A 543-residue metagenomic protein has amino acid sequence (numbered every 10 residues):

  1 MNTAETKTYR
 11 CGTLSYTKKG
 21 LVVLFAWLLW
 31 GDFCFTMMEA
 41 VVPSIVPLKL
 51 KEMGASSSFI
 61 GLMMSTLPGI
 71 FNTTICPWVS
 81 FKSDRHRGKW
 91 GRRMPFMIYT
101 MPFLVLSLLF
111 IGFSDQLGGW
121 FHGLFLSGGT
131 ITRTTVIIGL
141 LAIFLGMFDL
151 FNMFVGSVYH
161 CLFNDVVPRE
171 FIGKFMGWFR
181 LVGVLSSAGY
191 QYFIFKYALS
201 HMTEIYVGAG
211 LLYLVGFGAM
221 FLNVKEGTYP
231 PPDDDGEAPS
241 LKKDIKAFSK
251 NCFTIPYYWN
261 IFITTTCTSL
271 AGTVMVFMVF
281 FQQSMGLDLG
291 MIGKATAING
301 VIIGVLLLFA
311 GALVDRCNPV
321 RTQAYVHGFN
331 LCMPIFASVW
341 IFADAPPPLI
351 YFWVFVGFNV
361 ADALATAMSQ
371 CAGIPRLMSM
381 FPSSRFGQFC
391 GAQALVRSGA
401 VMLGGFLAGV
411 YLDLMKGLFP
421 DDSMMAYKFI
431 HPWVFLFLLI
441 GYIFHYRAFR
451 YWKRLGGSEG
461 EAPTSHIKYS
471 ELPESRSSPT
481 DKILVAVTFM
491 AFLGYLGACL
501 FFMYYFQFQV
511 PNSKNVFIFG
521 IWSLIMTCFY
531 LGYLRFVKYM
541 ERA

Functional and structural regions predicted by a protein language model:
N2-G20, P230-I261, P463-R476: Juxtamembrane intracellular "pre-TM" segments in multi-pass secondary transporters
T6-G69, Y257-T264, T268-G286, I292: Helix-loop boundary and gating motifs at the non-cytosolic
F71-T73, G173-F195, A394-G405: Glycine-rich segments within core transmembrane alpha-helices of 12-TM secondary carriers
I75-W90, L306-P319, L412: Helix-to-loop junctions at the C-terminal end of transmembrane segments in multipass secondary transporters
R85-M101, R316-N330: Cytoplasmic membrane-interface "Motif A"-like loop-to-helix N-cap segments of 12-TM Major Facilitator Superfamily
R93-M94, I131, K196-L211, L412-F437 (+1 more regions): A membrane-interface helix-boundary motif in multi-pass transporters
I98-R133, F329-P348: C-terminal ends and interior cores of transmembrane alpha-helices in multi-pass membrane transporters/permeases
I111-G118, V215-V224, W340, H431-H466 (+1 more regions): Multi-pass alpha-helical transporter architecture, strongest for 12-TM Major Facilitator/SLC carriers used
